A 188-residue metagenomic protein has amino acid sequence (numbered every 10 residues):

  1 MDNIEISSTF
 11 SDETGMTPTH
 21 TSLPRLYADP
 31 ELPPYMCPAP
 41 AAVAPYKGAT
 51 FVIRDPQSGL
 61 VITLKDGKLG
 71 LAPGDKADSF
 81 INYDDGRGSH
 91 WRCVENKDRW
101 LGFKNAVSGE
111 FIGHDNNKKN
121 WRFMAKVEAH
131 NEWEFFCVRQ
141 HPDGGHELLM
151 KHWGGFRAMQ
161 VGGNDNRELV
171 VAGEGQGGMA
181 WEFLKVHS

Functional and structural regions predicted by a protein language model:
D2-S188: Lectin-like carbohydrate-binding module/patch detector with strong preference for beta-trefoil
